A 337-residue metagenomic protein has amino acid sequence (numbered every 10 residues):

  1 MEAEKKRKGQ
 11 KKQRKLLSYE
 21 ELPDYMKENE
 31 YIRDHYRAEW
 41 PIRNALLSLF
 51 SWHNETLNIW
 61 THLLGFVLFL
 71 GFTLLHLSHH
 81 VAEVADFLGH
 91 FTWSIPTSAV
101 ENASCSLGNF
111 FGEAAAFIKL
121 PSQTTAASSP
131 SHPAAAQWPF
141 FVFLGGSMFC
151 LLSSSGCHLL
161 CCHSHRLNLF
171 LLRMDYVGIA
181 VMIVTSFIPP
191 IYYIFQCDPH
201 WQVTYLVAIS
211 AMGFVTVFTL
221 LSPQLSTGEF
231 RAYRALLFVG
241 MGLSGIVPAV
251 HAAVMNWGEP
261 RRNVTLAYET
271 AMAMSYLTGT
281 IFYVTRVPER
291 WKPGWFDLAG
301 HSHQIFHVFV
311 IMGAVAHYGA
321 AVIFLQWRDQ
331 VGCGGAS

Functional and structural regions predicted by a protein language model:
M1-S337: Multi-pass alpha-helical transmembrane bundles in non-GPCR membrane proteins that perform intramembrane catalysis
